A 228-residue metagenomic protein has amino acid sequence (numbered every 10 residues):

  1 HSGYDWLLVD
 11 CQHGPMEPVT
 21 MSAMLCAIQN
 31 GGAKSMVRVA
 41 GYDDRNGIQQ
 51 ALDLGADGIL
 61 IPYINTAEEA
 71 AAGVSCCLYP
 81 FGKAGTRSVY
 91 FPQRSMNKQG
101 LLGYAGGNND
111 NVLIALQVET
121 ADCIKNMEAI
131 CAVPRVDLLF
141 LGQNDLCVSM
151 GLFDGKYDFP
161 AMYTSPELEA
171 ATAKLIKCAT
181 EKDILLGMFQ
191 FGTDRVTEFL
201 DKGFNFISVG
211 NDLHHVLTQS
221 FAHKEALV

Functional and structural regions predicted by a protein language model:
H1-V228: Expand to "…catalyze enediolate/carbanion chemistry for C-C bond making/breaking, isomerization, decarboxylation
